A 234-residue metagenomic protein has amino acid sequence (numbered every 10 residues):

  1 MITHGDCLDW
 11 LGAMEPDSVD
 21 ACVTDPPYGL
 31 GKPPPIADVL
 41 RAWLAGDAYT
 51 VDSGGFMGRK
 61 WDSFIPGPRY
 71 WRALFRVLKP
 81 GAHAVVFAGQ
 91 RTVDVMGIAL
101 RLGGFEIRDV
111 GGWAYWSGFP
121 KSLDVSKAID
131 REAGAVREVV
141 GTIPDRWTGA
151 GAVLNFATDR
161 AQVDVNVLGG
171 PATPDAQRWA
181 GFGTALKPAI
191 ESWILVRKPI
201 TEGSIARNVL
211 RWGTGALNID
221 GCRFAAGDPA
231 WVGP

Functional and structural regions predicted by a protein language model:
M1-P234: Core catalytic lobe of class I
